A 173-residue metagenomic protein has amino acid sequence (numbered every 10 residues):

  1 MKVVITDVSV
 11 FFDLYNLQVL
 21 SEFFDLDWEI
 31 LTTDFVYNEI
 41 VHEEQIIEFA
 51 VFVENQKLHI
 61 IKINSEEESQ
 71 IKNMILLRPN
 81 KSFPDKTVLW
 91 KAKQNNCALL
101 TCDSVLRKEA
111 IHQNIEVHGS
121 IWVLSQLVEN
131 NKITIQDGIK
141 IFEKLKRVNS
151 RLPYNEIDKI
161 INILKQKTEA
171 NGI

Functional and structural regions predicted by a protein language model:
K2-C97, S104, I115, F142 (+2 more regions): Active-site-proximal, substrate-binding regions of enzyme catalytic domains and RNA-binding/basic surfaces
S69, R107-E109, Q126-L127, K144: Short secondary-structure capping/turn micro-motifs that flank functional sites
K93, I111, V128-E129: Short polybasic/polar patches that bind polyanions
S104-V105, W122: Short, ordered loop/turn segments at secondary-structure junctions
K108, H112-H118: A short alpha->loop->secondary-structure connector
V123-E169: Hydrophobic alpha-helical interaction segments
